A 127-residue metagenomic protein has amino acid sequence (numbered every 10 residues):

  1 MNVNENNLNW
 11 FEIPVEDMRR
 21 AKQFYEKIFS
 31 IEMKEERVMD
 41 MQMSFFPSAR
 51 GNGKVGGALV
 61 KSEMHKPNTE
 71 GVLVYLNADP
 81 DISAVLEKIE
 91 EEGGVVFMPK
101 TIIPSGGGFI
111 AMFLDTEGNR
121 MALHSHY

Functional and structural regions predicted by a protein language model:
N2, E12-K54: Core segments of cupin and vicinal oxygen chelate
L8-E16, M64-E90, F109-L114: Vicinal oxygen chelate
A21-Y25, I89, G118: Conserved active-site tyrosine of GNAT-family acetyltransferases
M39-M43, P104-F109: Short acidic/glycine-enriched loop/turn segments that link adjacent beta-strands
F46-G51, F113-T116, H126: Active-site beta-strand termini and strand-to-loop segments that position acidic
G93, T116-E117: Residue-level recognition of short loop/turn positions
